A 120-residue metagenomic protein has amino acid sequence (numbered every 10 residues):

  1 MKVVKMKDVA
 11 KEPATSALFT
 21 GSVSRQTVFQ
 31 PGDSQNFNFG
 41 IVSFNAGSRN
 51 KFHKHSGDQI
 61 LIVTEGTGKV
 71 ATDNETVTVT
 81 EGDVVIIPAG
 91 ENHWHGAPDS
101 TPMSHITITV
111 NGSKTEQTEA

Functional and structural regions predicted by a protein language model:
M1-N36, E116-A120: A short, N-terminal "cap"/entry segment at the start of jelly-roll beta-barrel domains of the cupin/DSBH fold
G40-H55, A89: Conserved short histidine dyad/triad with adjacent acidic residue
S48, V70, T78, S100-I106: Ligand-binding pocket scaffold of soluble enzyme catalytic domains
N50-F52, V70-A71, N92-D99: Short beta-strand His + acidic residue motifs that chelate non-heme Fe in jelly-roll/DSBH and cupin folds
G57-K69, D73-N74: Glycine- and acidic-residue-biased ligand/ion/polar-headgroup-sensing regions
N74-G90: Short acidic-glycine-tyrosine-enriched beta hairpin
I86, S100-T118: A short hydrophobic beta-strand segment most commonly corresponding to one strand of the jelly-roll/cupin
